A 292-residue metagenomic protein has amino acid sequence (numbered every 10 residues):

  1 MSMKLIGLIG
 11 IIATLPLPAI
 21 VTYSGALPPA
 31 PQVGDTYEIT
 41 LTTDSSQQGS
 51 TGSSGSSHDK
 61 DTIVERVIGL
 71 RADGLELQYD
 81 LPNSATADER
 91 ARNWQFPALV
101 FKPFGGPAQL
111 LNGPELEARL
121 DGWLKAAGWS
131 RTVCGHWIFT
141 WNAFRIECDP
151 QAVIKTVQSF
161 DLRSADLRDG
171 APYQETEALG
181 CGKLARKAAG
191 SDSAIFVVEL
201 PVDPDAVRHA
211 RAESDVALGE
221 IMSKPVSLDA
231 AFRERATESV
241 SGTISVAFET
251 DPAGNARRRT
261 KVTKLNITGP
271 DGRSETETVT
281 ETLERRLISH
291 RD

Functional and structural regions predicted by a protein language model:
M1-I6: Positively charged n-region of N-terminal signal peptides that target proteins for export
I9-P18: Bacterial N-terminal signal peptides
V21-D292: Signature of exported/secreted
